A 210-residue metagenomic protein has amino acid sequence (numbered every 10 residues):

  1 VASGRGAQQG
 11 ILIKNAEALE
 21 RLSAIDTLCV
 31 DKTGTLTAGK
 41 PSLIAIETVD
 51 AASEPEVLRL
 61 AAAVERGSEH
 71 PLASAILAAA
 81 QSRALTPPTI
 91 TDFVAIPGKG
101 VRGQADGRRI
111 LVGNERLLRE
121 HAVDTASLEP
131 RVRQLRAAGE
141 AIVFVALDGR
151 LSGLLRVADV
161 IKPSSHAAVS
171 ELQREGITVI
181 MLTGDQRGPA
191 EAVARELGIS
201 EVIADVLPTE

Functional and structural regions predicted by a protein language model:
Q9: A motif-centric signal for short, conserved binding hotspots located in accessible loops or intrinsically disordered
I13: P-loop NTPase nucleotide-binding/switch module
A16-E210: Cytosolic catalytic headpiece
